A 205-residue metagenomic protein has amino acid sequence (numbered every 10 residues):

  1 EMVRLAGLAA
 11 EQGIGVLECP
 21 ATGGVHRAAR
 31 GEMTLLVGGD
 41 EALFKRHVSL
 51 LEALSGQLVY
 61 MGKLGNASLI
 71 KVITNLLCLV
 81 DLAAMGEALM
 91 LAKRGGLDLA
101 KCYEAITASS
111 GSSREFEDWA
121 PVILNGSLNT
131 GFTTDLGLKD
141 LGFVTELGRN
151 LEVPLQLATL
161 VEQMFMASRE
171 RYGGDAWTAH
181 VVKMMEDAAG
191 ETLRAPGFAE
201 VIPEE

Functional and structural regions predicted by a protein language model:
E1-L79: Rossmann-fold dinucleotide-binding core
R4, R27-R30, R46, R94 (+4 more regions): Arginine residue identity/basic-tract feature
C19, M61, C102, A158 (+1 more regions): Residue-level detector of family-conserved "landmark" positions at structurally sensitive sites
D40, D175-A176, T192, A199: Compositionally biased, intrinsically disordered low-complexity regions
E52, T192-E205: ATP-dependent carboxylate/acyl-activation modules
N66-A189: Helical "substrate-binding/catalytic lid" subdomain of Rossmann-like NAD(P)-dependent dehydrogenases/reductases
